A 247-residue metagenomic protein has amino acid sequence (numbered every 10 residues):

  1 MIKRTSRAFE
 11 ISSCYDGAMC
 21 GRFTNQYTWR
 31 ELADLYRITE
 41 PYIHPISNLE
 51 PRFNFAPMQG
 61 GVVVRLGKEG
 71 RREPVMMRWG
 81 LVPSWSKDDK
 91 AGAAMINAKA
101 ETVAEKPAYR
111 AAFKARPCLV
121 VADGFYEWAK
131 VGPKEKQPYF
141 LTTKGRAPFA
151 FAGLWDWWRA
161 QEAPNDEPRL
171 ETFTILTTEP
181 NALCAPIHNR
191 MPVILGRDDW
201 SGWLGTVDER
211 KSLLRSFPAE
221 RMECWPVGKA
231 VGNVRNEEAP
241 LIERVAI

Functional and structural regions predicted by a protein language model:
I2-I247: Short linear sequence motif anchored by a di-proline
